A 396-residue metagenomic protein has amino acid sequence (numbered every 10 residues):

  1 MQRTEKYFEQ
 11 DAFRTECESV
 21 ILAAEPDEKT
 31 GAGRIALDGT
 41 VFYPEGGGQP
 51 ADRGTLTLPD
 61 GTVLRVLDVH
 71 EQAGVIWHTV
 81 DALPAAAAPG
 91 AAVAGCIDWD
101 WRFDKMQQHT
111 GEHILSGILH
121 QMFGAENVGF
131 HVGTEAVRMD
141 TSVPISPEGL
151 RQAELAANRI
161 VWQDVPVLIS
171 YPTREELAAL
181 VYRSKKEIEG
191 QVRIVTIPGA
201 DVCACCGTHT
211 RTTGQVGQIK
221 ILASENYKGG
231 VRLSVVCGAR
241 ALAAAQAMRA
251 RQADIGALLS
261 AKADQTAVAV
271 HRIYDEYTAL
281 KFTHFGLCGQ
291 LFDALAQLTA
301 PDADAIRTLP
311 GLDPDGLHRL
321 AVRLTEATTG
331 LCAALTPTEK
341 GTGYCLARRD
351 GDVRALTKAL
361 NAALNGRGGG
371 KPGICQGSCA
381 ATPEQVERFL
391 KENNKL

Functional and structural regions predicted by a protein language model:
M1-L396: A glycine- and charged-residue-rich anion-binding loop/surface
